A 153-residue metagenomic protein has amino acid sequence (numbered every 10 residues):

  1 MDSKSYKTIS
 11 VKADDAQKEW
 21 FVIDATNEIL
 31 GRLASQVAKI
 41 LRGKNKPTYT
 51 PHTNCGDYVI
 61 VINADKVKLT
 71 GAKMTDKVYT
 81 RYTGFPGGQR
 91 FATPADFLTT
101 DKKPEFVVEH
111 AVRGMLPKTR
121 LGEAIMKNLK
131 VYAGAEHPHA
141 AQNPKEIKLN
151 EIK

Functional and structural regions predicted by a protein language model:
M1-E109, R120, A141-K153: Ribosome large-subunit tunnel/peptidyl-transferase-proximal elements
V108-E109, R113, M126: Hydrophobic, well-ordered secondary-structure segments
G122-Y132: C-terminal structural segments of small proteins and small subunits
V131-A140: Short, highly charged C-terminal tails/helix-capping segments
